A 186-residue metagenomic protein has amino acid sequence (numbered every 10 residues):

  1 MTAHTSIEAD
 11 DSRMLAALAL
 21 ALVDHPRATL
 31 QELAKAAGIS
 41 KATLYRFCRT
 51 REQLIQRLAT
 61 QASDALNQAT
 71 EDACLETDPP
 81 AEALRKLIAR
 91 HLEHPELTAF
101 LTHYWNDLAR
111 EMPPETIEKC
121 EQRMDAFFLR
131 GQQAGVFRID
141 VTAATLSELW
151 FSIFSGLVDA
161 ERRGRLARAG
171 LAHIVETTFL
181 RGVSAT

Functional and structural regions predicted by a protein language model:
M1-A36, Q53-Q56: Basic, helix-initiating cap at the start of DNA-binding domains
G38-C48: Short hydrophobic/aromatic patch on the recognition helix
C48, E52-A62: Alpha-helical DNA-contacting segments of helix-turn-helix folds
R57, Q68-L97: Hydrophobic alpha-helical connector segments
R90-H94, T98, I153-A160, R181-T186: Phosphate/oxyanion-binding loops and surfaces in catalytic or ligand/nucleic-acid-binding neighborhoods
L92-D125: Short secondary-structure transition hinges
T102-H103, P114, E118, Q133-T178: Hydrophobic/aromatic-rich alpha-helical bundle segments in the mid-to-C-terminal region
